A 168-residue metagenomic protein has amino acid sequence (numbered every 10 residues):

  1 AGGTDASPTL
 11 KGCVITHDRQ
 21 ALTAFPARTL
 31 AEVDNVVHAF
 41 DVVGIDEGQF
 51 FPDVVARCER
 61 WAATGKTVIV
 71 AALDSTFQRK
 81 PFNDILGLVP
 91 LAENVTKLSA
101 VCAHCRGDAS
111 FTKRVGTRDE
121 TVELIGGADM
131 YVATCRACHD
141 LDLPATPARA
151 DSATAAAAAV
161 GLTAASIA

Functional and structural regions predicted by a protein language model:
A1-H38, T76-G87, K97-A100, T112 (+4 more regions): Conserved P-loop
N35-V37, R60-T64: Conserved catalytic network of the ASCE P-loop NTPase/AAA+ motor domain
V37-F51: Conserved P-loop NTPase "ATPase switch" module shared by AAA+ and STAND
G44, K66-D74: Structural recognition of the conserved hydrophobic beta-strand(s) that form the central parallel beta-sheet of P-loop
E47-W61, S75-F82, P147: Conserved ATPase-coupling elements of RecA-like P-loop NTPase cores
V70, T96-K97: Structural signal for conserved beta-strand scaffold positions within catalytic alpha/beta enzyme cores
A92: Short basic (Lys/Arg) and small-residue
V101-D108: Short acidic, Gly/Pro-enriched loop/turn segments at secondary-structure junctions
